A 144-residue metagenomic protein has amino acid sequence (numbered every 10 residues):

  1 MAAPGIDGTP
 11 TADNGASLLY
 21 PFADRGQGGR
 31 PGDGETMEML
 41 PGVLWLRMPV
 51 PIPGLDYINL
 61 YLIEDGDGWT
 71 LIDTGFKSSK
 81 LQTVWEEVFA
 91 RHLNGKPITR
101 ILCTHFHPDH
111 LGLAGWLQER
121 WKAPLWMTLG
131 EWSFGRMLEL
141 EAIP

Functional and structural regions predicted by a protein language model:
M1-A2, M37: Initiator methionine at the very start of the polypeptide chain
A2-G28: N-terminal presequences and immediately downstream first alpha-helices
G8, K80, A90-P144: Active-site HxH/HxHxD metal-binding segment of metal-dependent hydrolases
Y20-D33, E38-P41, L93, S133-P144: Metallo-beta-lactamase
A23, M48, L102-C103: A generic structural signal for short
D33-K96: Conserved beta-strand hairpin/beta-sheet module of binuclear metal-dependent hydrolase folds, prominently
